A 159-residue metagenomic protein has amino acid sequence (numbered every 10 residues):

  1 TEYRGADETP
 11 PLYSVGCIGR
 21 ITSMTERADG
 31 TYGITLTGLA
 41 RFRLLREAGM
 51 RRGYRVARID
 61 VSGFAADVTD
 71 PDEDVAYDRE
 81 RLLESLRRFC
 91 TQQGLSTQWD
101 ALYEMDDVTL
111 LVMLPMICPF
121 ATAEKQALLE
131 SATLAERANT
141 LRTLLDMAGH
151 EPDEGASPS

Functional and structural regions predicted by a protein language model:
T1-S159: N-terminal low-complexity, acidic/polar interaction/targeting segments
